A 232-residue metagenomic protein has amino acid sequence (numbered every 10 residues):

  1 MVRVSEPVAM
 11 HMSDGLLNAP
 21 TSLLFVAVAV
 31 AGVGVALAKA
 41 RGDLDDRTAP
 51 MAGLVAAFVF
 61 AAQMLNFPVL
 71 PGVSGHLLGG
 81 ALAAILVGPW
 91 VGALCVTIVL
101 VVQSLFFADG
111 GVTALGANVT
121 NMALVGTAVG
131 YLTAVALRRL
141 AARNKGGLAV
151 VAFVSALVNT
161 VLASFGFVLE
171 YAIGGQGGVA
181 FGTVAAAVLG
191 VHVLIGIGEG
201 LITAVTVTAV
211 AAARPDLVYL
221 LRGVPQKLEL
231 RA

Functional and structural regions predicted by a protein language model:
H11-L82: Hydrophobic transmembrane alpha-helices
A19-F25, G116-V125, L194-G198: Membrane-interface loop-to-helix entry segments
L23-L24, A49-L54, L78, A93-T97 (+3 more regions): Hydrophobic alpha-helical transmembrane segments
V59, G126, G130, N159-F167 (+4 more regions): Alpha-helical transmembrane segments of multipass membrane proteins
Q63-G126: Alpha-helical membrane segments and adjacent membrane-interface helices in multi-pass membrane proteins
N121-F167: Short helix-perturbing small/polar motifs within transmembrane alpha-helices
A134, R138, A163, F167-V179 (+2 more regions): Juxtamembrane/transmembrane-helix interface segments of polytopic membrane transporters
V150-L157, V179-A232: C-terminal transmembrane helix-loop-helix hairpin of multi-pass membrane proteins
